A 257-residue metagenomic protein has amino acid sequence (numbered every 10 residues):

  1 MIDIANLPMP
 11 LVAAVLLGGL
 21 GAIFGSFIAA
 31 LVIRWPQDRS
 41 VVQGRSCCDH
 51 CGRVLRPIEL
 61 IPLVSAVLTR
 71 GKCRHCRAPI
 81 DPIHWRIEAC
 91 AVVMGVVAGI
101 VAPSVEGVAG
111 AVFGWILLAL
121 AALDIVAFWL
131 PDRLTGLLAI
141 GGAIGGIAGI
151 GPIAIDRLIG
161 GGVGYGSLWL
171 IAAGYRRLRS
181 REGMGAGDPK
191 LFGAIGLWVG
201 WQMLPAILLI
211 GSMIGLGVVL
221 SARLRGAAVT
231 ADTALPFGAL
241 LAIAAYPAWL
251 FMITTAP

Functional and structural regions predicted by a protein language model:
M1-A14, V96-G110, G145-I159, L197-A206 (+1 more regions): Helix-coil boundary and interhelical linker segments in multi-pass alpha-helical membrane proteins
I2, P10-S26, A172-E182, G193-P257: Alpha-helical transmembrane segments
L17, V112-G217: Functional transmembrane core segments of multi-pass inner-membrane proteins
I28-H84, F237: Membrane-proximal soluble regions of multi-pass membrane proteins
L31, W35, V93, V97-S104 (+6 more regions): Structural signature of transmembrane alpha-helix termini at the membrane-water interface
L31-S40, L55-P62, I83-W85, V105-V112 (+2 more regions): Hydrophobic alpha-helical transmembrane segments
D38-R39, R74-H84, A122-G136, G174-L191 (+1 more regions): Interhelical loop and helix-boundary elements at the membrane-water interface of polytopic inner-membrane proteins
R70, R74-L137: Long, charge-rich boundary regions
